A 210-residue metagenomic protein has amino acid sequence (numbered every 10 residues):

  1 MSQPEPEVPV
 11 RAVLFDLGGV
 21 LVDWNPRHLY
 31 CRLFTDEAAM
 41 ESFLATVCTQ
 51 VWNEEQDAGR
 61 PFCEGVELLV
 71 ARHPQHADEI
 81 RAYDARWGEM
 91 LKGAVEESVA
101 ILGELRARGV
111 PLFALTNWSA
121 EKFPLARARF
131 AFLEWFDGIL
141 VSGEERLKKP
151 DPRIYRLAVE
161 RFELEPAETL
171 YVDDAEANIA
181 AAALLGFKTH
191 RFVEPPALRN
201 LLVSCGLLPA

Functional and structural regions predicted by a protein language model:
S2-V13, S119-A210: Asp-based, Mg2+/Mn2+-dependent phosphohydrolase catalytic module
E5-A100, A107-R108, S119: N-terminal helical cap/lid subdomain that shapes the substrate entry/recognition surface in HAD-like hydrolases
D16-G19, G59, L105, A114 (+2 more regions): Generic structural signal for small/hydrophobic residues in well-ordered secondary structure, especially within
R72, L105-R108, R129, R161: Alpha-helix C-cap/termination motif
A94, L115, L147: Residue-level marker of regulatory loop/turn positions in helix-turn-helix DNA-binding domains and in histidine
R108-V110, W135: Short, proline-enriched alpha-helix->beta-strand connector loops that line the catalytic pocket of alpha/beta-hydrolase
P111-F113, K188: Proline-centered loop/turn at the N-terminus of a beta-strand
